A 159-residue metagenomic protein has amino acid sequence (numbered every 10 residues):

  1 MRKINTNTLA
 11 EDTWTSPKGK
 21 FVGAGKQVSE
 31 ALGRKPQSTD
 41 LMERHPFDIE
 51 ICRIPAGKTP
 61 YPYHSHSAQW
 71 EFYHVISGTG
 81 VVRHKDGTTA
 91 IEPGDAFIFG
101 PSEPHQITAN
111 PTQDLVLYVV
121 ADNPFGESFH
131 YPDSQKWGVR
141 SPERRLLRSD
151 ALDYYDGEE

Functional and structural regions predicted by a protein language model:
M1-P46, D133-E159: A short, N-terminal "cap"/entry segment at the start of jelly-roll beta-barrel domains of the cupin/DSBH fold
A31-P36, E50-H66, P101: Conserved short histidine dyad/triad with adjacent acidic residue
S38-E43, Y61-H66, T108-N110: Short histidine-centered beta-strand/loop micro-motifs that create catalytic or ligand/metal-coordination sites
P46-F47, I51-P55, S65-R83, A121-D122: Short, conserved beta-strand element in jelly-roll/cupin
T59-P60, V81, F97, S102-Q106: Histidine-centered metal-chelating micro-motifs
D86-S102: Short acidic-glycine-tyrosine-enriched beta hairpin
P101-E127: Ligand-binding loop in jelly-roll beta-barrel domains
